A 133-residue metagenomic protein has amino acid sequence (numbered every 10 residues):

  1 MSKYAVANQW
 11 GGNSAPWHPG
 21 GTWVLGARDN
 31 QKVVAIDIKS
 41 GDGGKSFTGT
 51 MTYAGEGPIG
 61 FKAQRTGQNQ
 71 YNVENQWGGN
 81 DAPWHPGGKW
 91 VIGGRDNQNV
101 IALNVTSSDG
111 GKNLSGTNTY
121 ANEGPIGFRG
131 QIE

Functional and structural regions predicted by a protein language model:
S2-E133: Central antiparallel beta-sheet cores of small beta-barrel/beta-sandwich binding domains
